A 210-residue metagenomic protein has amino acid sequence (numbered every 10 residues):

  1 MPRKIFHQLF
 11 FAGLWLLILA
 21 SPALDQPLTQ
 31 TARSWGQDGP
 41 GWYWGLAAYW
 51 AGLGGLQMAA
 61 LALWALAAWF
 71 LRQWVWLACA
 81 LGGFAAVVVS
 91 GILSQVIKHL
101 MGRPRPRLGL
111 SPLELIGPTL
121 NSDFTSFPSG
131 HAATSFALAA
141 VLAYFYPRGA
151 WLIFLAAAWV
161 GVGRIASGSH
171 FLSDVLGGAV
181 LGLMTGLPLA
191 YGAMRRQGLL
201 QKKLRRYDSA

Functional and structural regions predicted by a protein language model:
M1-L63, K98-T119: N-terminal transmembrane-helix/juxtamembrane module of multi-pass inner/ER membrane proteins
P2-L9, E114-A210: Membrane-embedded catalytic cores of phosphoryl/pyrophosphoryl-handling enzymes
H7-Q8, L63-Q95: Interfacial segments of alpha-helical transmembrane regions
L16-A23, V87-L93, A157-S169: Aromatic-anchored segments of alpha-helical transmembrane domains
L17, G82-A86, S90, S94 (+3 more regions): Alpha-helical transmembrane segments in multi-pass membrane proteins
A23, L63-W74, A143-F145, P188-M194: Structural signal for the C-terminal ends of transmembrane alpha-helices and the immediately following loop
P27, V96-I97, M101, A133 (+1 more regions): Active-site His/Glu-centered metal-binding helix of metallohydrolases
G39-P40, R72-A78, R107, Y146-L152: Membrane-helix interface segments
